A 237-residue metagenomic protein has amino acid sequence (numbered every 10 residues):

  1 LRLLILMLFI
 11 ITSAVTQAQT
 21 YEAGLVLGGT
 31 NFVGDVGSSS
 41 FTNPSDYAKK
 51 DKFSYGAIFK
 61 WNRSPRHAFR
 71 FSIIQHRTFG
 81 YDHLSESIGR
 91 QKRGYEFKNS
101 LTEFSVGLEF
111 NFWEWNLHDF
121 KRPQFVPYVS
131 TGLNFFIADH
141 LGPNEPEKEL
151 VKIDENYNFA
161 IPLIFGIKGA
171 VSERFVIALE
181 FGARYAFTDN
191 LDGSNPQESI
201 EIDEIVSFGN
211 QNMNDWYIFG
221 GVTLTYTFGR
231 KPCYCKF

Functional and structural regions predicted by a protein language model:
Q17-K60, H140, F219-K231, F237: Short glycine/proline- and aromatic-enriched beta-strand/turn motifs that initiate or cap beta-hairpins
Q19, K49-F53, S100-F104, F125 (+2 more regions): Residues that define the transmembrane beta-barrel architecture of outer-membrane proteins
Q19-A23, P65-F69, S100-T102, P123-P127 (+2 more regions): Outer-envelope beta-barrel architecture signal
L25-G29, A57-W61, V106-F110, T131-F135 (+3 more regions): Residues on the lipid-exposed face of transmembrane beta-strands in outer-membrane beta-barrel proteins
D35-F41, Y81-I88, F120-R122, H140-K148 (+2 more regions): Outer-membrane beta-barrel translocator domains and adjoining extracellular loop/strand segments of Gram-negative
S40-Y47, R90-F97, E147-I153, S207-N210: Extracellular loop and loop/strand-boundary signature of outer-membrane beta-barrel proteins
W61, P65-N144, F228: Gram-negative (and chloroplast) outer-membrane scaffold detector with strong preference for beta-barrel transmembrane
V171-F237: Predominantly the C-terminal beta-signal and adjacent terminal strand-loop region of outer-membrane beta-barrel
